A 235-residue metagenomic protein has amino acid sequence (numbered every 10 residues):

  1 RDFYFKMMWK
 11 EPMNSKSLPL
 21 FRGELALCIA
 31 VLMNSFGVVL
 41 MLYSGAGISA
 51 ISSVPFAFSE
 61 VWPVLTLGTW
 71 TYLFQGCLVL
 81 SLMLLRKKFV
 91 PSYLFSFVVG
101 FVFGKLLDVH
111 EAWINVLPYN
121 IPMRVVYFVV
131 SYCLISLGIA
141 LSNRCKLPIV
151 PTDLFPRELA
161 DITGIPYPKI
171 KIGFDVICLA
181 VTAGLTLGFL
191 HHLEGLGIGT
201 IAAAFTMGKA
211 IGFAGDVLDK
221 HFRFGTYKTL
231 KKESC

Functional and structural regions predicted by a protein language model:
Y4-C235: Core subunits and conserved enzymes of cellular information-processing and envelope-translocation systems across
